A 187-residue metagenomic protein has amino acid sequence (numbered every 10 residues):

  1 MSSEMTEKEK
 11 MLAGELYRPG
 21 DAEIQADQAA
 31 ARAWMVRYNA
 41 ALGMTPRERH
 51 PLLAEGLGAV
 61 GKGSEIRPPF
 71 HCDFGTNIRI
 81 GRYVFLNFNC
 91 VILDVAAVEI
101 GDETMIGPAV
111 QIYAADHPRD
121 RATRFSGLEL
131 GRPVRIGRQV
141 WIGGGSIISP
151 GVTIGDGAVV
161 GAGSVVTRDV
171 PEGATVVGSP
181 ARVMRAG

Functional and structural regions predicted by a protein language model:
M1-G63, A181-G187: Terminal amphipathic alpha-helical/low-complexity segments used for targeting or macromolecular assembly
K8-E9, G56, S126, P133 (+1 more regions): Short secondary-structure boundary/capping segments
R47, F70-I80, F85-T153, A174 (+1 more regions): Flexible, glycine/small-residue-enriched loop-and-beta-strand segment within the central core of proteins
G151-D156, T167-R168: Active-site/ligand-binding-proximal alpha/beta "capping" segment
G163: Rossmann-like dinucleotide/phosphate-binding beta-alpha-beta segment
